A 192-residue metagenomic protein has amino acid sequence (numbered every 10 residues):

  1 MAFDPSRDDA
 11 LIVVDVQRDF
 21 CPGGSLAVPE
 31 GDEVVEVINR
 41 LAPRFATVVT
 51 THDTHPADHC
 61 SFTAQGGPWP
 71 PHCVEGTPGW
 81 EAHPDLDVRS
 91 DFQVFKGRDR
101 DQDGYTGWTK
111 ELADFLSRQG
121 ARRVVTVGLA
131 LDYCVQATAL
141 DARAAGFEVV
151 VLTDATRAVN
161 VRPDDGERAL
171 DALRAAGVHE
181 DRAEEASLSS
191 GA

Functional and structural regions predicted by a protein language model:
M1-D99, R122, E148, V159-A192: Active-site acidic carboxylates
I38-L41, V135-G146: Histidine-anchored nucleotide/phosphate-binding helix
H52, G128-L129, T153-A155, E184: Short secondary-structure boundary segments
S61-F62, G104-G107, A137-T138, R162-P163: Short, well-ordered secondary-structure micro-motifs
K96-Q119: Alpha-helical scaffold elements lining the catalytic groove of polysaccharide deacetylases
A121-C134, T153: Glycine-rich anion-binding loop/nest that anchors nucleotide
G146-T153: Short hydrophobic/aromatic-enriched beta-strand-loop microsegments
